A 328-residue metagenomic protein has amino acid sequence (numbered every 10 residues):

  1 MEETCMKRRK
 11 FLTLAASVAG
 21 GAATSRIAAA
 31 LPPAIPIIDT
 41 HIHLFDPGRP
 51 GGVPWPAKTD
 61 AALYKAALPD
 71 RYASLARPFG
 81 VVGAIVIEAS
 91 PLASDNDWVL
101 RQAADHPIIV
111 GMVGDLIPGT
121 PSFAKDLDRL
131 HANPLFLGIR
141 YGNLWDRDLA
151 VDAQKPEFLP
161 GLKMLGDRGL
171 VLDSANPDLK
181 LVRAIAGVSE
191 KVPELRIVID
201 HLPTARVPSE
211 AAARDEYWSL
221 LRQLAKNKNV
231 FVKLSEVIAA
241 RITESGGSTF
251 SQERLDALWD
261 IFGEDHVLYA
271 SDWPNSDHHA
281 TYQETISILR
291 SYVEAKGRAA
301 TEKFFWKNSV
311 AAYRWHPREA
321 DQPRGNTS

Functional and structural regions predicted by a protein language model:
M1-K7: N-terminal secretory signal peptides
K7-A22, I27, L31, I35-T40 (+4 more regions): Mid-to-C-terminal alpha-helical segments outside catalytic/metal-binding sites
L31-R168, K180, D215, L224 (+1 more regions): Mid-domain alpha/beta scaffold segments of enzyme catalytic cores
I42, A89, L202, D272-W273: Active-site metal-binding loops of divalent metal-dependent hydrolases
I85-E88, K233-E236, L268-A270, F305: Short beta-strand segments
P91-L92, G119-T120, D146-A150, A205-V207 (+2 more regions): Short, small-residue-enriched loops and turns at beta-alpha junctions that line or gate enzyme active sites
S94-I108, V198, S251-D260, T285-Y292: Short, electropositive alpha-helical surface patch
V151-L268, H316-G325: Catalytic pocket-lining loop regions of alpha/beta-barrel enzymes, especially the amidohydrolase/enolase/GH5 lineages
